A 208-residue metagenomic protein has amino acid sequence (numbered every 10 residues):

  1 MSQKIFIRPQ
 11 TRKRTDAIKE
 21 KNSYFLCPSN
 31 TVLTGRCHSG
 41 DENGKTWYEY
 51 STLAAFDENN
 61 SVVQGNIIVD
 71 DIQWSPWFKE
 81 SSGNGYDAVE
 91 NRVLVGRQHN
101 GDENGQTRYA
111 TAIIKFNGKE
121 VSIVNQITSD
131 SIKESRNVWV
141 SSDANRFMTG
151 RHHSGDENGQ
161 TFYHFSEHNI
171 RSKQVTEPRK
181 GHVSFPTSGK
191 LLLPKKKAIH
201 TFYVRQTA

Functional and structural regions predicted by a protein language model:
M1-A208: Lectin-type carbohydrate-recognition ectodomains
